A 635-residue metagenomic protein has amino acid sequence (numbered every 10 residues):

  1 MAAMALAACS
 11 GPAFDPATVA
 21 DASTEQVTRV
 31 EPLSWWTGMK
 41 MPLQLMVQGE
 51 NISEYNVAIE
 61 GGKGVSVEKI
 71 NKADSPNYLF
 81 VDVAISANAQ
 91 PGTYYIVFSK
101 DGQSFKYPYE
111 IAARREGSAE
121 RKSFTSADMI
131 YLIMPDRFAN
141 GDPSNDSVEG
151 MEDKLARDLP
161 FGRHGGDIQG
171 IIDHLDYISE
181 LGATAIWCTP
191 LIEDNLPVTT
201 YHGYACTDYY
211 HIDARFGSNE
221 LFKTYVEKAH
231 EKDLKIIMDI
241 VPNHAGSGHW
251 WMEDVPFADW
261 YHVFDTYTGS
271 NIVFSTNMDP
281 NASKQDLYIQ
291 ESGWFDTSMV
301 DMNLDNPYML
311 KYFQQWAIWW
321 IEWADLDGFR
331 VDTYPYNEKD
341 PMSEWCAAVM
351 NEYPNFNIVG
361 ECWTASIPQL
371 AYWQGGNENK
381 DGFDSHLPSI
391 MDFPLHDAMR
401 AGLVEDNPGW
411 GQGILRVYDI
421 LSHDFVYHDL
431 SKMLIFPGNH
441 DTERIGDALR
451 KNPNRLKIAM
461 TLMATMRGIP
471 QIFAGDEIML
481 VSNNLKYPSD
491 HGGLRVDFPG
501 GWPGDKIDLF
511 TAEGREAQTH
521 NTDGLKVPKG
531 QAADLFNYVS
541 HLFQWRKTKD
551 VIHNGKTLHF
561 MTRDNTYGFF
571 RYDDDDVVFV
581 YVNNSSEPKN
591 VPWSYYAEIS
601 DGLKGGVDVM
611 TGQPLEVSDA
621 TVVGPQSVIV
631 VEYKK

Functional and structural regions predicted by a protein language model:
F14-E54, Y107-E116, E120-R121: Beta-strand/beta-sandwich contexts
M39-G102: Immunoglobulin-like IPT/TIG beta-sandwich domains and homologous Ig-like subdomains
I111-L132, R137, G141: Low-complexity, Pro/Ser/Thr- and charge-rich linker/hinge segments at domain boundaries
F138-W323, M342-E352, N357, C362 (+3 more regions): Substrate-binding/active-site clefts of carbohydrate-active enzymes
G141-L159, R163, T364, L430 (+3 more regions): Loop/helix patches that line or flank the sugar-binding groove of alpha-linked glycan CAZymes
E352-G438, G492, D497-A517, K526: Glycan-recognition surfaces
E616-K635: C-terminal beta-strand-rich structural cap/linker in extracellular carbohydrate-active enzymes
